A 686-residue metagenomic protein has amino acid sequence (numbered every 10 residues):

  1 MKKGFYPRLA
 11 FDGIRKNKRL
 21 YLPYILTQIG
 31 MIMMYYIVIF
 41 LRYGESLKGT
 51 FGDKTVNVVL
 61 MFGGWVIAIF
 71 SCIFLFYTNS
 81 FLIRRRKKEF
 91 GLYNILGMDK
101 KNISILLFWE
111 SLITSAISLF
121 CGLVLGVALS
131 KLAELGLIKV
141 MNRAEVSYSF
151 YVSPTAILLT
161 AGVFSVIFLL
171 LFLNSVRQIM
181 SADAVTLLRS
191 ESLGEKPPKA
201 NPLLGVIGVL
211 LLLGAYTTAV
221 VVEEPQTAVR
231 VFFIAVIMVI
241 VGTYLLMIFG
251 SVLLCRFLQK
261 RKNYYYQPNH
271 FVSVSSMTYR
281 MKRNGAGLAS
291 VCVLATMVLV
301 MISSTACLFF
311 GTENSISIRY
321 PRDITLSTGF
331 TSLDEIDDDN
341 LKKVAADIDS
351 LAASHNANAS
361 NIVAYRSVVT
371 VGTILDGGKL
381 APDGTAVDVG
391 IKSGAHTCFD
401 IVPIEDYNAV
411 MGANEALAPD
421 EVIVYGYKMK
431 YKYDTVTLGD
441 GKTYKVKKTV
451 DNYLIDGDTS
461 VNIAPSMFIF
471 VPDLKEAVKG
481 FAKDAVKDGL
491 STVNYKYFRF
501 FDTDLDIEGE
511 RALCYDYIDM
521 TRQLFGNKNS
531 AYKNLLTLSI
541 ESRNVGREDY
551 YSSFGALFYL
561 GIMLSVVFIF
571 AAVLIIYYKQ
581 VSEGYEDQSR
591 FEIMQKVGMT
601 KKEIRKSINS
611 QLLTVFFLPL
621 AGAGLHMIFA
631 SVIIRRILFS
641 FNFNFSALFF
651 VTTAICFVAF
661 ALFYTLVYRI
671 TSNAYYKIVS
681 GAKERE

Functional and structural regions predicted by a protein language model:
K2-F5, S181-E195, Y585-E586, Y676-E686: Short cytosolic juxtamembrane segments of multi-pass membrane proteins
Y6-N17, S273-R280: A short amphipathic helical element positioned immediately N-terminal to and/or at the very start of a transmembrane
R19-S46, T55-K88, S111-L125, V206 (+5 more regions): Hydrophobic alpha-helical transmembrane segments of multi-pass inner-membrane transport and secretion
L22-T27, M33-I37, L159-I167, F172 (+5 more regions): Alpha-helical transmembrane segments, especially those used as permease/efflux helices and single-pass anchors
G30-G44, Y77-N79, K88, T114-R143 (+6 more regions): Small-residue-rich transmembrane alpha-helices
S181, G250-K262, T305-I318, A556 (+2 more regions): Juxtamembrane/interface segments at transmembrane-helix termini
S315-F570: Basic-flanked hydrophobic alpha-helices used for secretion and membrane insertion
